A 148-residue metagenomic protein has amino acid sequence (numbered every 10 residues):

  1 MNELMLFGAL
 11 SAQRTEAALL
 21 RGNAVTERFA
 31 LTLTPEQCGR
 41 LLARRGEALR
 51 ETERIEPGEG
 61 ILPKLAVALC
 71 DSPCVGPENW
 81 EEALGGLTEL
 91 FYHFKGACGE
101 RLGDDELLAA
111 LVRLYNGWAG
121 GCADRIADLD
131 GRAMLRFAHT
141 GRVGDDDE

Functional and structural regions predicted by a protein language model:
M1-E3, C70-V75, R142-E148: Short intrinsically disordered terminal tails
L4, L69-C70, E81, D105-L108: Alpha-helical interaction segments
L4-I61: N-terminal interaction modules that seed assembly of large macromolecular complexes
L20-R28, L65-A68, L90, F94: A general alpha-helix detector
E27-E36, T52-E56, C74-E78, A97-L102 (+1 more regions): Charged, low-complexity interaction regions
A43-G86, D128: Short, charged early-sequence alpha-helical segments and their helix-coil boundaries
A83-E148: Amphipathic alpha-helical binding modules
